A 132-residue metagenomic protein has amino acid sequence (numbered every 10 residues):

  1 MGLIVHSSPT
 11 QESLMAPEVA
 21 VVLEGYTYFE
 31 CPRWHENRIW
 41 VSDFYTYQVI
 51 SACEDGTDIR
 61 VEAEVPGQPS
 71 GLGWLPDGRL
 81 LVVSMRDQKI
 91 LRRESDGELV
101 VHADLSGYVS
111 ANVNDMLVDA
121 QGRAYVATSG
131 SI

Functional and structural regions predicted by a protein language model:
G2-I132: Sequence-structural signature of mature extracellular/luminal beta-sheet repeat domains, prominently beta-propellers
